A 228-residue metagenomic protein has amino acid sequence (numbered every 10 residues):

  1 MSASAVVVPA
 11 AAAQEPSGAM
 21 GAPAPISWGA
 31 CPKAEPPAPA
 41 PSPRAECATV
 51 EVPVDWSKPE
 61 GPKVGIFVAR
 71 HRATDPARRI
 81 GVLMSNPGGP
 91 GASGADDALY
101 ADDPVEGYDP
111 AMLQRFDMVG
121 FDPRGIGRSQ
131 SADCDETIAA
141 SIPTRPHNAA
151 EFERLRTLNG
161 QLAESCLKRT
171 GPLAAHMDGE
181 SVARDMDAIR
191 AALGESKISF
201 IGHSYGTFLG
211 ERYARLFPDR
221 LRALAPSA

Functional and structural regions predicted by a protein language model:
M1-Q14, V50, M186: Secretory targeting and sorting signals
G18-A228: Gly/Pro-rich cap/lid or specificity-loop segments adjacent to the active site
